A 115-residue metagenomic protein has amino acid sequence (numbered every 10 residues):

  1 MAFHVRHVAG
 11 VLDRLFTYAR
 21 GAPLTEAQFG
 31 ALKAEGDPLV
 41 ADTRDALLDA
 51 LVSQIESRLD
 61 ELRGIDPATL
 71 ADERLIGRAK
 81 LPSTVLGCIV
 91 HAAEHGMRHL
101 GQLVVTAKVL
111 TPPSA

Functional and structural regions predicted by a protein language model:
M1-A34, L75-A115: Short, contiguous alpha-helical
G36-I76, G87-A92: Acidic/histidine-rich alpha-helical segments that form the ligand environment of transition-metal centers
